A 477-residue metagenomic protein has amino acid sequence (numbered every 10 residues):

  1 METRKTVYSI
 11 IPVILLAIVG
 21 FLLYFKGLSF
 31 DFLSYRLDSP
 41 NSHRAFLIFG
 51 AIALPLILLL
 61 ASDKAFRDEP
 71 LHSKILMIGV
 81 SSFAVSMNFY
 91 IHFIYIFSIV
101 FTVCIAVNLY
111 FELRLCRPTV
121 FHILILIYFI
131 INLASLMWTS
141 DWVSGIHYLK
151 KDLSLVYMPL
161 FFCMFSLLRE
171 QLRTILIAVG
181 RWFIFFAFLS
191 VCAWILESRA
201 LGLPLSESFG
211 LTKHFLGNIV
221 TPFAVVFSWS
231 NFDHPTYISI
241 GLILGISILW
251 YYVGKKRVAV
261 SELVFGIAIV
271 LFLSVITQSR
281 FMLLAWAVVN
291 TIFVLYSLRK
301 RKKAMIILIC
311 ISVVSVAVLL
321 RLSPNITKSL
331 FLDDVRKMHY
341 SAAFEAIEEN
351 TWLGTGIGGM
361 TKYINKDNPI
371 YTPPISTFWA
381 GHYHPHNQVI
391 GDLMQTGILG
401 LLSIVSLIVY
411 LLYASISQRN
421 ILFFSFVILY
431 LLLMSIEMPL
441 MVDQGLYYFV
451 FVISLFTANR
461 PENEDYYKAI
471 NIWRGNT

Functional and structural regions predicted by a protein language model:
E2-L109, I131-W138, Y430-L432: N-terminal signal-anchor transmembrane segment
P12, L16-S29, I48-L59, T102-I105 (+6 more regions): Transmembrane alpha-helices of multi-pass inner-membrane enzymes
I14-L15, G50-I57, V80, R173-A224 (+1 more regions): Alpha-helical transmembrane segments of multi-pass inner-membrane proteins
I18-K26, C192-E197, I276-T277, V294-D333 (+2 more regions): A membrane-periplasm/extracellular boundary helix in multi-pass inner-membrane enzymes that assemble envelope glycans
I52-F66, S81, S98-R114, L242-K256 (+3 more regions): Hydrophobic, aromatic-rich transmembrane alpha-helices and their immediate juxtamembrane boundary segments
I123-Y128, W142-S166, A178, F183: Aromatic-anchored transmembrane helix interface
V258-E262, N290, R301-A304, Q395-L431: Hydrophobic transmembrane alpha-helices and their immediate junctions
I326-S341, E349, L353-T396: Long extracytoplasmic/lumenal interhelical loops at the membrane interface of multi-pass membrane proteins
